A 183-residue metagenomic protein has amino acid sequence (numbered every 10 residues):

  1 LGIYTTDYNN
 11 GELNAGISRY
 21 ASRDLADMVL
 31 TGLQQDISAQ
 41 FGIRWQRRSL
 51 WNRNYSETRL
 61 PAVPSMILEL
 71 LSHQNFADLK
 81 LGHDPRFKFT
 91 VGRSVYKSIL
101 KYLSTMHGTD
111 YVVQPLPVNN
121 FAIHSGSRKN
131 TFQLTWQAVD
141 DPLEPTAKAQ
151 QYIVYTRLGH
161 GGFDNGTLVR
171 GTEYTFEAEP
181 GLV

Functional and structural regions predicted by a protein language model:
L1-D27, W51-Q74: Active-site microenvironments of hydrolase-like enzyme catalytic domains
D24, M28-D36, S94, S98: Generic non-transmembrane alpha-helical segments
F41-T109: Active-site-adjacent mobile loop/cap segments within catalytic or ligand-binding domains
K101-A147: Pro/Thr/Ser/Gly-rich low-complexity, intrinsically disordered linker/stalk tracts
V139, Y155-G159: Predominantly extracellular/luminal cell-surface or secreted proteins
Q150-V154: Short beta-strand elements bearing conserved aromatic residues within extracellular beta-rich modules
D164-G171: Short beta-strand segments within Ig-like beta-sandwich modules, predominantly Fibronectin type-III
T175-V183: Beta-strand-rich modules
